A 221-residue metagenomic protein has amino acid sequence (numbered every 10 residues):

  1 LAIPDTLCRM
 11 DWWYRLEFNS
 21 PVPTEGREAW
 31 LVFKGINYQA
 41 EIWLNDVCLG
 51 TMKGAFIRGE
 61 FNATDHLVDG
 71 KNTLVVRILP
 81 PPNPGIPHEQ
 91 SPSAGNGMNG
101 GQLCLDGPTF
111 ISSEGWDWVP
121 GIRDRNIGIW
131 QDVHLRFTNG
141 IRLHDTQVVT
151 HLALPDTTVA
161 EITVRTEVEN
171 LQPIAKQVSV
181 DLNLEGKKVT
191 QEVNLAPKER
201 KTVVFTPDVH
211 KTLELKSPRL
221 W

Functional and structural regions predicted by a protein language model:
L1-W221: Secreted/periplasmic carbohydrate-active enzymes, especially glycoside hydrolases
